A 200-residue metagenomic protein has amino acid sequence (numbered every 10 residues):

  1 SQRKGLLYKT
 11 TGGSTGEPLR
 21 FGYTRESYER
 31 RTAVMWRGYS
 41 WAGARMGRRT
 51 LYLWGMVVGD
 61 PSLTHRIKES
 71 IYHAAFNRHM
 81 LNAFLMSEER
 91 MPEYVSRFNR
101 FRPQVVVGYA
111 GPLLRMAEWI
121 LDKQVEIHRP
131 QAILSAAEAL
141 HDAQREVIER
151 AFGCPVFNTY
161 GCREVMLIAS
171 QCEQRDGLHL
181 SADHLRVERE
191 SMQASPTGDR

Functional and structural regions predicted by a protein language model:
S1-T10, G16-T32, W36-R49, M56 (+5 more regions): Nucleotide 5′-phosphate-binding alpha/beta core
G5-K9, L63-K68, E88, M116-E118: Short hydrophobic/aromatic-rich motifs at helix boundaries and adjacent loops
Y8, R37-S40, H65-I71, V156 (+2 more regions): Intrinsically disordered, low-complexity boundary segments flanking structured domains
Y23-V34, T50, Y72-S87: Short, charge-rich amphipathic segments
E26, G55-V57, M86, M192: Generic structural motif
W36, S40-Y72, F84, A137: Conserved AMP-binding loop of ANL adenylate-forming enzymes
H73-R200: Active-site glycine/GP-rich loop and adjacent strand/helix microenvironment that borders small-molecule binding pockets
